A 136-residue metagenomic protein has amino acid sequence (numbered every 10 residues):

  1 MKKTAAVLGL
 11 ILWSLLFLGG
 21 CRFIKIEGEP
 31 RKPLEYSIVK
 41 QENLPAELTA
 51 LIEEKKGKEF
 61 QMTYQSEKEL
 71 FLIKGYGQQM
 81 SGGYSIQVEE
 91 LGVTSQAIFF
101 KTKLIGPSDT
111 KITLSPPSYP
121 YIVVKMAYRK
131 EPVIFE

Functional and structural regions predicted by a protein language model:
T4-V7, F17-E136: Exposed, flexible binding/inhibitory loops of compact, secreted disulfide-stabilized domains
L10-S14: Hydrophobic membrane-insertion alpha-helices, especially the h-region of bacterial N-terminal signal peptides
